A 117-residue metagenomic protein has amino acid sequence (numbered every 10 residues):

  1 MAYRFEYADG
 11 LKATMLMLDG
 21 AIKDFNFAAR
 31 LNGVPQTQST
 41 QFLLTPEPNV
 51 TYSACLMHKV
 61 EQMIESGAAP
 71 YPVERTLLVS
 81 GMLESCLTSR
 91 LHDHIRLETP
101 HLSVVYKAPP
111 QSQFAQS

Functional and structural regions predicted by a protein language model:
M1-L77: NAD(P)-dinucleotide binding in Rossmann-like oxidoreductases
M63-S117: C-terminal helix-rich "cap/oligomerization" subdomain common to oxidoreductases
